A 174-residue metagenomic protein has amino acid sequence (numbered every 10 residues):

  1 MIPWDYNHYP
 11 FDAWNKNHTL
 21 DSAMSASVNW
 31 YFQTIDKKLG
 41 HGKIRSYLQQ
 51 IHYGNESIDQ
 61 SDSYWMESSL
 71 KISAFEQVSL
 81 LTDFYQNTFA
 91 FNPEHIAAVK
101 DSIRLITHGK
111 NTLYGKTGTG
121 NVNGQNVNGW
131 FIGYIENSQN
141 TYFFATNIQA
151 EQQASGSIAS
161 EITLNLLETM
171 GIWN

Functional and structural regions predicted by a protein language model:
M1-I2, A23, F144: Active-site SXXK
M1-P10, N92-I96: Short, well-structured active-site flanking segments
I2, E56-Q60, L105, G109-L113: Generic preference for hydrophobic/aromatic residues in regular secondary structure cores
Y6-L20, F32-Q86: Mid-domain, small-residue-enriched loop/turn segments at the edges of structured enzyme/sensor domains
A23-M24, L48, V99, I103: A generic structural signal for nonpolar/aromatic side chains embedded in well-ordered alpha-helices
S27: Donor/substrate-binding cores of folate-linked one-carbon enzymes
K37-G40, T82-N174: Structured C-terminal helix/loop/strand segments within mature extracytoplasmic catalytic/sensor domains
